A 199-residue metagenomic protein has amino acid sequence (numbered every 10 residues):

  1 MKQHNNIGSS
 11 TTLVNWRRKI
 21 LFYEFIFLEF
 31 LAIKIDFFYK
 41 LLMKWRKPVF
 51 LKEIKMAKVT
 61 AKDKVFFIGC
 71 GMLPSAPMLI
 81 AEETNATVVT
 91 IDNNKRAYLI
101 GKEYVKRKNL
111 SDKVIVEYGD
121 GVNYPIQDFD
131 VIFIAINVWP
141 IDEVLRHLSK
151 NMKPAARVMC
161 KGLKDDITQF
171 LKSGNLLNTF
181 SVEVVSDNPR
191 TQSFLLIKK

Functional and structural regions predicted by a protein language model:
M1-T60: S-adenosyl-L-methionine
K62-M72: Conserved class I S-adenosyl-L-methionine
M72-T84: Conserved SAM-binding loop of SAM-dependent methyltransferases across substrates and taxa, primarily the Class I
T87-D92: Conserved SAM-binding motif I beta-strand of class I
N94-R96: Conserved SAM/SAH-binding beta-strand->alpha-helix loop
G101-K102: Conserved SAM-binding loop
A155-I167: Conserved beta-strand signature within the Rossmann-like core of class I S-adenosyl-L-methionine
D165-K199: Active-site capping/gating segments
